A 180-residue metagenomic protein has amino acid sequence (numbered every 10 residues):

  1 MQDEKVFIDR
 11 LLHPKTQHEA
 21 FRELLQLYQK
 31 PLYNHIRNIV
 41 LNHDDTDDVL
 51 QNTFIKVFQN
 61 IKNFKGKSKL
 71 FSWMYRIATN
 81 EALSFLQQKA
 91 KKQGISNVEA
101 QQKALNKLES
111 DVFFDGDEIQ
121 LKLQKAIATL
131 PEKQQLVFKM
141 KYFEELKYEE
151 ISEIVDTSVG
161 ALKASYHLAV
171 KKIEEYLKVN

Functional and structural regions predicted by a protein language model:
M1-K30, N38, V179: N-terminal module of bacterial RNA polymerase sigma factors
M1-V6, K92-G116: Internal acidic/polar
H13, F54-K69, K89: Sigma70-family region 2
L25-H43, N60, I127, Y176-V179: Amphipathic, Lys/Arg- and hydrophobic-enriched alpha-helical face
L32, I36, I61, M74 (+1 more regions): Hydrophobic-face residues of short alpha-helical interaction/recognition segments
D48-I55, S68-N80: Structural recognition of an alpha-helix C-terminal capping motif at a helix-to-coil junction
N63-K65, T79-S96, L168: Arg/Lys-rich amphipathic alpha helix in sigma70-family domain 2
V137-K141: A short pre-motif secondary-structure segment
